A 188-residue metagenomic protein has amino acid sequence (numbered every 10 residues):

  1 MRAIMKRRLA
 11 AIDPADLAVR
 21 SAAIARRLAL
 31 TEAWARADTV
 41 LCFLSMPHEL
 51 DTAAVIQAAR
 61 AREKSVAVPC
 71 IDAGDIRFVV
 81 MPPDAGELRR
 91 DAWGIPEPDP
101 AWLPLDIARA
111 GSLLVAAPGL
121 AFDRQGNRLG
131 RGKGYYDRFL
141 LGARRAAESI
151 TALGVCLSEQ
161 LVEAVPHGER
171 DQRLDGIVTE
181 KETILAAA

Functional and structural regions predicted by a protein language model:
M1-G111: N-terminal active-site beta-alpha-beta segment that forms phosphate/nucleotide-binding and substrate-recognition loops
R7-A11, D99-W102, D106-V115, F122-R128 (+1 more regions): Surface-exposed, charge/polar-rich loops and edge strands
M46-H48, L120-R124: Short glycine-rich anion-binding loops that position phosphate/pyrophosphate groups of nucleotides and phosphorylated
